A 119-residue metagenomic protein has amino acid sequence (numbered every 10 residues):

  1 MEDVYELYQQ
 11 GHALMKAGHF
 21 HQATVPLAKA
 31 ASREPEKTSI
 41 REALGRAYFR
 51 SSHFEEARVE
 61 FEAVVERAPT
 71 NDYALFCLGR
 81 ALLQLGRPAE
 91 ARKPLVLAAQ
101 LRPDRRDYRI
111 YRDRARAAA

Functional and structural regions predicted by a protein language model:
D3-S32: Alpha-helical segment of the N-proximal tetratricopeptide repeat
A17-A28, S51-A63, L85-L97: Structural signature of tandem alpha-helical TPR/SEL1-like repeats, specifically the intra-repeat loop/turn
V59-Q84: Mid-chain, well-packed structural core segment of small domains
R80-D107, D113: TPR/TPR-like (Sel1-like) alpha-helical repeat modules
